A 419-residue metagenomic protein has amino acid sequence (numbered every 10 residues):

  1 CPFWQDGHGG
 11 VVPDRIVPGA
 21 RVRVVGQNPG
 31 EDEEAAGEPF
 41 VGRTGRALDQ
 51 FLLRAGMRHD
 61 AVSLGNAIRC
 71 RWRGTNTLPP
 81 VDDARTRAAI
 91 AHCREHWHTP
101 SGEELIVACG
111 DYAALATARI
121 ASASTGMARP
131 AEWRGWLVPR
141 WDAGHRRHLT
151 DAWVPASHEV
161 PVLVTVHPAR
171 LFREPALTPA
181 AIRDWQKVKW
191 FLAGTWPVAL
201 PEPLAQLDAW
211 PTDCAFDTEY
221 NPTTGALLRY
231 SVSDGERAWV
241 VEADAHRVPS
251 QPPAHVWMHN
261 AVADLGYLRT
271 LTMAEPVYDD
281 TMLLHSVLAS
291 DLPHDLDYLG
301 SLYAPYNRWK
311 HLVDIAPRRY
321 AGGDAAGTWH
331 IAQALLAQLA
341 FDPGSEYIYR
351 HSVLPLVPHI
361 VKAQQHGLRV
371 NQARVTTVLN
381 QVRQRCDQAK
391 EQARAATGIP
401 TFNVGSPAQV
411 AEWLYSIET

Functional and structural regions predicted by a protein language model:
C1-L192: A polyanion-binding, active-site-adjacent surface
V25, G65, V166, F216-T218 (+3 more regions): Active-site flanking residues adjacent to catalytic metal/cofactor-binding acidic residues
D32-E33, E38-V41, L48, A55 (+3 more regions): Conserved RNase H-like, two-metal-ion catalytic cores of nucleic-acid enzymes
R43, A47-Q50, L283, A326-H330 (+1 more regions): Short amphipathic alpha-helical face segments that pack within enzyme cores and frequently flank/anchor catalytic
C70-R73, A169-R173, H246-V248, L284-S286 (+1 more regions): A short acidic, often aromatic-flanked loop/helix-cap motif at beta-alpha or helix-coil junctions that lines enzyme
E104-G110, P253-V262, F402-N403: Short glycine-rich phosphate-binding loop at a beta-alpha junction
A118-W136, D142-A152, H158-V162, V166-A169 (+3 more regions): Metal-dependent phosphoesterase core characteristic of DEDDh/y 3'-5' exonuclease domains
W190-A243, A263, Y303, D314-T419: Conserved "right-hand" nucleotidyltransferase catalytic core of DNA-directed polymerases
